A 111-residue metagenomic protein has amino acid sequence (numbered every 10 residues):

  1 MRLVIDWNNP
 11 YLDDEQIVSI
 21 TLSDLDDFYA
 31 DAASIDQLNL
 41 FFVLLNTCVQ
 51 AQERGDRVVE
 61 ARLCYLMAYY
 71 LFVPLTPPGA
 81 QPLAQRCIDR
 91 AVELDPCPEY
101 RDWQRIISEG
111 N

Functional and structural regions predicted by a protein language model:
M1-V4, T21-D24, N39-T47: Short, mixed-charge, low-aromatic patches
L3-D6, C64, A80, C87: Amphipathic coiled-coil alpha-helices
I5-I35, R57-V73, P98-G110: Amphipathic alpha-helical repeat scaffolds of TPR domains
A33-T47, P77-L83: Helix-turn-helix repeat elements of alpha-solenoid scaffolds
N46-E60, A91-R101: Flexible helix-coil transition and linker loops at the boundaries of alpha-helical arrays
G55, L75-P78: Short acidic, glycine/proline-enriched loop segments that cap or flank alpha-helices
G79-C97: TPR/TPR-like (Sel1-like) alpha-helical repeat modules
